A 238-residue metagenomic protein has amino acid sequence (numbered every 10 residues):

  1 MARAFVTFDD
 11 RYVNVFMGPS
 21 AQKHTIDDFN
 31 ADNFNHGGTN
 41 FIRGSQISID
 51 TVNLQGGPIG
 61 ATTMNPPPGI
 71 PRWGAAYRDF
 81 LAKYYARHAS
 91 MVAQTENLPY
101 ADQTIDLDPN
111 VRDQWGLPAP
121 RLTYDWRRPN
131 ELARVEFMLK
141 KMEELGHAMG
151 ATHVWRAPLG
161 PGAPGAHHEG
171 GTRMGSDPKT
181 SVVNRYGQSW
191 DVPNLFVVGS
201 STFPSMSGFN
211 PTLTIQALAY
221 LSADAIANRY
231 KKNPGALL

Functional and structural regions predicted by a protein language model:
M1-R87, A93, A227-L238: Mid-to-C-terminal "cap/lid" subdomains and adjacent gly/pro-rich loops that border and regulate access to redox
A76, L81-N97, A101-D102, P118-M206: A glycine-rich dinucleotide-binding beta-alpha-beta segment and adjacent secondary-structure elements that constitute
N97-D113: Reverse-transcriptase-like RNA-dependent polymerase core
P109, M174, N228: Glycine-/small-residue-rich beta-strand-loop submotif within the FAD-binding core of flavoenzymes
D113-L122, P234: Glycine-rich active-site loop/strand segments that organize a redox cofactor
M142-T152, A219-P234: Internal hydrophobic alpha-helix adjacent to the cofactor/substrate pocket in enzyme cavities
S205-I226: A conserved FAD-binding loop/helix module that cradles the flavin
